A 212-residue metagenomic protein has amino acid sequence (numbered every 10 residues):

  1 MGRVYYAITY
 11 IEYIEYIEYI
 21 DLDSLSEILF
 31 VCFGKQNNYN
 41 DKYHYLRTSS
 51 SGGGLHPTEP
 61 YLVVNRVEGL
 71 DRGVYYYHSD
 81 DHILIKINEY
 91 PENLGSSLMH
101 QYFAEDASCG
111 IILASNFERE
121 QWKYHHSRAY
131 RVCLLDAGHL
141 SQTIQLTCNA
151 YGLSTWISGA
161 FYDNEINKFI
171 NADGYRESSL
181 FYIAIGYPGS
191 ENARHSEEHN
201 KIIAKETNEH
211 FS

Functional and structural regions predicted by a protein language model:
M1-A7, E12, A114-S127: Residues forming anionic-ligand binding surfaces in small-molecule and nucleic-acid pockets of primarily soluble enzymes
M1-D106, I203-S212: N-terminal amphipathic, basic helical "cap/leader" segment at the start of enzyme domains
I28, P60, C109-I111, S115-R119 (+1 more regions): Small-aliphatic-rich amphipathic alpha-helix that forms the alpha element of a beta-alpha
F33, N37, N149, N171: Hydrophobic/aromatic-lined pockets within catalytic cores
Y39, L70-D71, E120-W122, N192-R194: Short helix/loop capping segments that flank catalytic or ligand/cofactor-binding pockets
N65-V67, N116, P188: Solvent-exposed coil/turn segments that connect beta secondary-structure elements in extracytoplasmic/periplasmic
K168-Y175: Short proline/glycine-enriched turn/loop segments at secondary-structure junctions
S178-S212: C-terminal helix-cap and adjacent tail motif
